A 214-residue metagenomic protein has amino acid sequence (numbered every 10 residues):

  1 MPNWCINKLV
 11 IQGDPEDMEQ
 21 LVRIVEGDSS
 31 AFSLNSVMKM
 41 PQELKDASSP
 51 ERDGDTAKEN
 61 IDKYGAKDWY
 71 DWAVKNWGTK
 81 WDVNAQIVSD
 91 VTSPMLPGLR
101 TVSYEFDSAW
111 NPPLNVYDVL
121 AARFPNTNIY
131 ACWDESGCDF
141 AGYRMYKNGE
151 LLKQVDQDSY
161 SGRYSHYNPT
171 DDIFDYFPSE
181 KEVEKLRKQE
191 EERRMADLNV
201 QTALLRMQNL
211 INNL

Functional and structural regions predicted by a protein language model:
M1-L214: Intrinsic low-complexity, intrinsically disordered or marginally ordered coil/linker segments
